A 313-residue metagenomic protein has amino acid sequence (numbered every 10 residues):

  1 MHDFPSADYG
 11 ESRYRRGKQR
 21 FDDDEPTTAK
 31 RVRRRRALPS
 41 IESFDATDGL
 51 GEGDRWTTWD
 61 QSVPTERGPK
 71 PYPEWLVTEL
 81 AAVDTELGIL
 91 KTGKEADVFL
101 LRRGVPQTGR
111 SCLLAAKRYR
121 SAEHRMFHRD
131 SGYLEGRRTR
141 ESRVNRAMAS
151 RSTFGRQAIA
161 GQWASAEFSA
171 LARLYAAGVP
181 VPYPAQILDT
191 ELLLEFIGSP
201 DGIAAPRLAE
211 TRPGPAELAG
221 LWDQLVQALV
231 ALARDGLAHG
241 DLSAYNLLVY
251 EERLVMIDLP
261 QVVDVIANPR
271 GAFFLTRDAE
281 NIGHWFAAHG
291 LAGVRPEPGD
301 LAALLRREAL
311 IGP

Functional and structural regions predicted by a protein language model:
M1-I89, P213-D235, L254-V255, F273-F274 (+1 more regions): Regulatory N- and C-terminal appendages and interdomain linkers associated with kinase/kinase-like NTP transferase
S62-A204, V230, R234: Conserved ATP-binding subdomain of kinase catalytic cores across diverse folds
S111, N246-D258: Conserved protein kinase catalytic/activation segment
A116, G240, I257: Active-site flanking residues adjacent to catalytic metal/cofactor-binding acidic residues
I197, D258-V263: Activation of the activation-loop gatekeeper triad in protein kinase-fold domains
G202-G214: AlphaC helix of the protein kinase catalytic domain
R234-A244, V249: Catalytic-loop of the protein kinase fold
D264-G271: Activation segment/activation loop of eukaryotic-type protein kinase catalytic domains
